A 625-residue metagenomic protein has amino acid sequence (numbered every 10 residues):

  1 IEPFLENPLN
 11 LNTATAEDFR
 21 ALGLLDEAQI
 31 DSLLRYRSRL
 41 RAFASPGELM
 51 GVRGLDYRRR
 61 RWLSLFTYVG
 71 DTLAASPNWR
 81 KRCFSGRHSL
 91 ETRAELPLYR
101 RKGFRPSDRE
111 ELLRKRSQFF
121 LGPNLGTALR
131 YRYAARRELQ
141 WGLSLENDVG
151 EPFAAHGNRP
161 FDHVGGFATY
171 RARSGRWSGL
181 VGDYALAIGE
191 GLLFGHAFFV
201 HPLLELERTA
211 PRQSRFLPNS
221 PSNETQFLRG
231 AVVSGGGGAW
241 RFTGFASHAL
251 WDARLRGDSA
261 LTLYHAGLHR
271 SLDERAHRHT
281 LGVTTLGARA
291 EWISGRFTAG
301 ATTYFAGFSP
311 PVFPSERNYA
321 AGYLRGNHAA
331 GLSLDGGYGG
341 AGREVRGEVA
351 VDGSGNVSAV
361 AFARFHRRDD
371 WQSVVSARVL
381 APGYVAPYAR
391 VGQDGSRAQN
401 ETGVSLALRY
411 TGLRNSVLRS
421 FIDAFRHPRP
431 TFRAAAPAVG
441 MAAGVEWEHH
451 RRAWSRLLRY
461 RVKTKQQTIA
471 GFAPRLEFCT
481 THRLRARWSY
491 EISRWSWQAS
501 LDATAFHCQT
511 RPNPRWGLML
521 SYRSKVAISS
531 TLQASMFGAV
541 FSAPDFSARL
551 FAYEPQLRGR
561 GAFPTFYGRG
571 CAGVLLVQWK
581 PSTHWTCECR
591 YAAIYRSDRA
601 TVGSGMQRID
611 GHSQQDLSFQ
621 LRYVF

Functional and structural regions predicted by a protein language model:
I1-A154, R159-T169, S174, D183-A187: Compositionally biased linear targeting/interaction segments
K102, G189-G191, T243, D252-L255 (+2 more regions): Short helix/loop capping segments that flank catalytic or ligand/cofactor-binding pockets
F120-N124, L281-G295, A299-F625: Exposed, low-structure sequence patches enriched in small/polar residues
N124-A128, A246-A249, R409: Surface-exposed, well-ordered secondary-structure segments
E146-H163, L217-E224, A276-H279, A350-D352 (+1 more regions): Outer-membrane beta-barrel proteins
H156-F216, S220-D252, F365-P387, T531-F546: Outer membrane beta-barrel
V200-P211, R256-L272, P555-R560: Surface-exposed loop/turn segments flanking beta-strands in extracellular/periplasmic regions
T225-L272, H279-E291: Aromatic- and glycine-enriched pocket-lining scaffold segments that form the walls of small-molecule binding clefts
